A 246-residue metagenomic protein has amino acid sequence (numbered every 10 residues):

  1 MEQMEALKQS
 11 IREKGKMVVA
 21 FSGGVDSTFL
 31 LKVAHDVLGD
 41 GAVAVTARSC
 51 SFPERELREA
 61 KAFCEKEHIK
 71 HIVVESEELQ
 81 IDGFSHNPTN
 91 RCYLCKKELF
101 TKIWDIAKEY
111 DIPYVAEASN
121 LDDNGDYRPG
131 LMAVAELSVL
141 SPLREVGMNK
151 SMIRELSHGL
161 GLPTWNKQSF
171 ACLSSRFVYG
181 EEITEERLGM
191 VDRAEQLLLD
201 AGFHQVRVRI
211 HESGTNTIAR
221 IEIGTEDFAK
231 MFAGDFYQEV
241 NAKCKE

Functional and structural regions predicted by a protein language model:
M1-G159, D200, A219, G234-E246: ATP-dependent adenylation/nucleotidyltransferase module used to activate substrates
A20, C172, E222: Conserved beta-strand segments that form the floor/walls of ligand-binding pockets within enzyme and binding domains
L79, V178-G180, G224-F228: A short, flexible beta-alpha/helix-coil linker loop
K150, R154-E155, L162-A171, H204-V206: Short, structured loop/turn "capping" segments at alpha-beta junctions
K167-R187: Internal, active-site/partner-interface "lid" segment
E185-V206, Q238: Short amphipathic alpha-helix segments
E212-A233: A short interface-forming secondary-structure element
